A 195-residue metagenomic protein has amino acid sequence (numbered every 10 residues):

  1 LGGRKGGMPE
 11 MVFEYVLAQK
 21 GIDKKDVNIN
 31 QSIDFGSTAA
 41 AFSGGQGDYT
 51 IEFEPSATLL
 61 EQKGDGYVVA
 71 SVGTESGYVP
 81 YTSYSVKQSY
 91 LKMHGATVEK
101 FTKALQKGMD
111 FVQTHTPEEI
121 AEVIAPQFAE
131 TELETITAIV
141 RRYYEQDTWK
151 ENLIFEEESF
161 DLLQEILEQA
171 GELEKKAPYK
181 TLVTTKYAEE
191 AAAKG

Functional and structural regions predicted by a protein language model:
L1-Q62, E157-L162: Bilobed "Venus flytrap"/periplasmic-binding protein-like clamshell domains and structurally analogous long
G6, D34, G73-T74, T184-Y187: Residues that form or immediately flank small-molecule/cofactor binding pockets and catalytic motifs
E10-M11, N28-N30, L59, P80-Y81 (+2 more regions): Short hydrophobic/aromatic-rich motifs at helix boundaries and adjacent loops
K24, Y67, E174-K175: Residue-level detector of short coil/turn "hinge" positions at structural boundaries
V27, A70-S71, T135, I154 (+1 more regions): Residue-level detector of family-conserved "landmark" positions at structurally sensitive sites
G36-A129: Pocket-lining segment of extracytoplasmic ligand-binding domains
K92-E174: Secondary-structure end/capping motifs
D161-G195: Conserved C-terminal helix/tail region of periplasmic/extracytoplasmic solute-binding proteins
